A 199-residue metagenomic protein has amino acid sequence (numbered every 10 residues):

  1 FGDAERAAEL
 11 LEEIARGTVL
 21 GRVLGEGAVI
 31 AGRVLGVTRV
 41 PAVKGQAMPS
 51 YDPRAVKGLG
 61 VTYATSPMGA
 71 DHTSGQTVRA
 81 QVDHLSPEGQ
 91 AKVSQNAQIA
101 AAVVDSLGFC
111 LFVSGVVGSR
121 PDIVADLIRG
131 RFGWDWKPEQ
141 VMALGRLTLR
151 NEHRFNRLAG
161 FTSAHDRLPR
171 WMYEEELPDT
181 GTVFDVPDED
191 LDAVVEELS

Functional and structural regions predicted by a protein language model:
F1-S199: Extended C-terminal regions of large enzymes
